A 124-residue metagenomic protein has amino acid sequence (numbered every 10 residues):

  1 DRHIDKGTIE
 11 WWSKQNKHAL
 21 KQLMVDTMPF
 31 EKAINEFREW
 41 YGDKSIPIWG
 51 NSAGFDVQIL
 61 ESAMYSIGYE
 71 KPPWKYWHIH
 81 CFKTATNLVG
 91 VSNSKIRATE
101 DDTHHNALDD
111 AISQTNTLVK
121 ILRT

Functional and structural regions predicted by a protein language model:
D1-N51: Conserved non-catalytic scaffold segment of RNase H-like nuclease domains
I4-K14, I79-T115: Active-site-proximal helix-loop-helix substrate-binding element of RNase H-like nuclease domains
N16, A33, D56, H78-C81: Alpha-helical structural motif
L23-D26, K75-H78, H104: Alpha-helix initiation/capping motif
R38, G54-W77: Substrate-recognition/cap helix-loop segment adjacent to the acidic, metal-dependent catalytic center of Asp-based
D43, Y65-Y69, N87, V91 (+1 more regions): Alpha-helix capping at helix-to-loop junctions
K44-G54, Q58-E61, N93-T124: Acidic, Mg2+-coordinating catalytic module of metal-dependent nucleases/exonucleases that use a two-metal-ion mechanism
